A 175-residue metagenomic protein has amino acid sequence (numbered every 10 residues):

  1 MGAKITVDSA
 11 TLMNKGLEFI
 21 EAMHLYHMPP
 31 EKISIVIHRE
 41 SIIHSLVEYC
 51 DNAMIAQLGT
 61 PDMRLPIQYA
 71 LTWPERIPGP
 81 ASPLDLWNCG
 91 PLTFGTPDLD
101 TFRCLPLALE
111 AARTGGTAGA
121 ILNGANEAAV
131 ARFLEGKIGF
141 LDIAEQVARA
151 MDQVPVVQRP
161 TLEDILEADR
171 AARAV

Functional and structural regions predicted by a protein language model:
M1-V175: Catalytic, metal-anchored helix/loop core of enzyme active sites in primary metabolism
